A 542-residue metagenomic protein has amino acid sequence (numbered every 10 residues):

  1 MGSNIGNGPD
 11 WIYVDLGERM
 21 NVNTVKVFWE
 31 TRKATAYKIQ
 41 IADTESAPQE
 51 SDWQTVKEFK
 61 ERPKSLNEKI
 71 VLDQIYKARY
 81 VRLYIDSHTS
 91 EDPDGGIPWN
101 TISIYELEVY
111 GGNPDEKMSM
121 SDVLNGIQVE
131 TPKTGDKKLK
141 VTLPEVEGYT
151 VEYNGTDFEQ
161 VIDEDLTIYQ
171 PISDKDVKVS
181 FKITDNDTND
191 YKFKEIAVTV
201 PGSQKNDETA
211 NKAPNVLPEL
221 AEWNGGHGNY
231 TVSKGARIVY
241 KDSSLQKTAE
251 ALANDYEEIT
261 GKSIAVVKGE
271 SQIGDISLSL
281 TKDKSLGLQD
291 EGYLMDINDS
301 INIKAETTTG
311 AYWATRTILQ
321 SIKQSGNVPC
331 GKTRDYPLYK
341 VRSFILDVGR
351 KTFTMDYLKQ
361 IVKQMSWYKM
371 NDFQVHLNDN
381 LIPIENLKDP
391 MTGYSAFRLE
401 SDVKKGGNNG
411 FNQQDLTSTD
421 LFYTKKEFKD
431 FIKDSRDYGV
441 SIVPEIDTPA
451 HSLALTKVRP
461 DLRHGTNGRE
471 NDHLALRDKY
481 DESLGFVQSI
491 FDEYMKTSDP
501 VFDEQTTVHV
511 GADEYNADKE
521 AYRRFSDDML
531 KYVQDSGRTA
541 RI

Functional and structural regions predicted by a protein language model:
M1-S51, K64-D115: Aromatic, loop-rich ligand-recognition surfaces of beta-strand-rich domains
V22, A34-K38, K138, G148-T150 (+2 more regions): Exposed beta-strand and adjacent loop surfaces of beta-rich binding modules that mediate intermolecular recognition
D52-R62: Solvent-exposed serine/threonine-rich low-complexity stretches and specific carbohydrate-binding patches
S87-T89, I183-D187, T307: Surface-exposed loop/turn motifs at beta-strand-loop junctions within extracellular Ig-like and Fibronectin type III
P114-N206: Beta-rich interaction/scaffold domains
P201-P337, I542: Acidic, contiguous N-terminal accessory segments
L294-D472, F491, M495-E504: Feature activates predominantly on carbohydrate-active enzymes
E470-I542: Active-site neighborhood of glycoside hydrolase catalytic domains
